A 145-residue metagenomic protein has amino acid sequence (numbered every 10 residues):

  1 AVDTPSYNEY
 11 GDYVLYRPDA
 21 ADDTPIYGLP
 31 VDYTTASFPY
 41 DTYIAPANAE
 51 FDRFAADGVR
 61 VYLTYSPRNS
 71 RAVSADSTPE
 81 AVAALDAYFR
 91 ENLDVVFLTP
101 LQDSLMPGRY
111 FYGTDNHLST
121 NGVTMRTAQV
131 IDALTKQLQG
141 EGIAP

Functional and structural regions predicted by a protein language model:
A1-A55: Secreted/periplasmic serine-hydrolase-like ester/acetyl group-modifying domain
N8-Y13, R60-L63, S74-A75, S119: A broadly tuned "polar low-complexity/structure-edge" signature
D23, S70, I131-L134: Generic secondary-structure boundary signal with a strong preference for alpha-helix termini
D23-Y27, V59-L63, D103-P107: Short amphipathic alpha-helical segments, especially helix-boundary/capping motifs
Y33-Y40, E50, R71-D76, Y112-T120: Second-shell loop/turn segments in exported
N48, V61, L98-T99: A generic structural signal for ordered secondary structure
F51-S77: Active-site segments of SGNH/GDSL-like serine hydrolases that catalyze O-acetyl group transfer/hydrolysis on lipids
D76-P145: C-terminal regions of proteins
